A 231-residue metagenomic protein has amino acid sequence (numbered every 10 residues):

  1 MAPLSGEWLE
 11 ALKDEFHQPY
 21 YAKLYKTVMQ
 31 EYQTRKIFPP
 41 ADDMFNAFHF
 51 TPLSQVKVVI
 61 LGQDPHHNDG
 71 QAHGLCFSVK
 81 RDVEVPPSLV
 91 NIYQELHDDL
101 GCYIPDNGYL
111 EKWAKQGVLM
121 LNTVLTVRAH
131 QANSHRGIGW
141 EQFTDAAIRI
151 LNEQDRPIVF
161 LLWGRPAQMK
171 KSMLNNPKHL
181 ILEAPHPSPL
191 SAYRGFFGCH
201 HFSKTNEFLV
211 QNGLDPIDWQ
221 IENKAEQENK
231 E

Functional and structural regions predicted by a protein language model:
A2-P3, D14-L162, P166-M169, L174 (+4 more regions): A polyanion-binding, active-site-adjacent surface
S5-L9: Short, contiguous pre-domain boundary segments
F196: C-terminal substrate-binding/active-site "lid" region of AdoMet-derived donor-dependent transferases
Q227-E231: Acidic, low-complexity intrinsically disordered tails
